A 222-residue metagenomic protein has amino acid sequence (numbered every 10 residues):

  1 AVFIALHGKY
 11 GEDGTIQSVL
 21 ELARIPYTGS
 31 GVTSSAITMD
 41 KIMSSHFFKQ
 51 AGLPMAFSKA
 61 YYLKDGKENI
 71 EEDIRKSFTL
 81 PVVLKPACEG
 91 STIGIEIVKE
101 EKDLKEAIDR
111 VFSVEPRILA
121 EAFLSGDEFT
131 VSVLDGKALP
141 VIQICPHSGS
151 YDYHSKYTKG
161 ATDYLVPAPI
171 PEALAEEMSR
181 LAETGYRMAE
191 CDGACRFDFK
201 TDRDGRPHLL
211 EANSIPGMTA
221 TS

Functional and structural regions predicted by a protein language model:
A1-K59: Conserved N-proximal alpha/beta basic substrate-recognition cap immediately N-terminal to, or forming the N-lobe
G8, P146-S148, N213-S222: Glycine-rich phosphate/pyrophosphate-binding beta-alpha loops
R24-G29, Y157-T162, N213: Short glycine/proline- and charge-enriched loop/turn segments that cap or connect secondary-structure elements
G29, T92, D163-L165, A220-S222: Short small-residue beta-strand/loop micro-motif enriched in glycine and branched aliphatics
I37-D127, S179: Active-site nucleotide/adenylate-binding loops and adjacent lid/helix of ATP-dependent enzymes
K99-R180, T201-H208: Phosphate-binding site of ATP-dependent enzymes
A122, V131-V133, Y186-M218: Conserved metal-phosphate-binding beta-hairpin within the catalytic cores of diverse ATP-dependent phosphoryl-transfer
